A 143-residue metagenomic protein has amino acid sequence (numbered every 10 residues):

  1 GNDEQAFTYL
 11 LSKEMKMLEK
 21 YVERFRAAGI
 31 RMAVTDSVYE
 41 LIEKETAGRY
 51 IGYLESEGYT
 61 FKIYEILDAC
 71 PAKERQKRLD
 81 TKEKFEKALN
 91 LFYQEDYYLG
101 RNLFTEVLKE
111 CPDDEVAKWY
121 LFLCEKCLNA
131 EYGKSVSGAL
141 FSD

Functional and structural regions predicted by a protein language model:
G1-T8, E19-K20, R26-D143: Intrinsically disordered, glycine/charged-rich C-terminal tails and inter-domain linkers that flank nucleotidyl cyclase
L11-M15: A short beta-strand-to-alpha-helix junction
